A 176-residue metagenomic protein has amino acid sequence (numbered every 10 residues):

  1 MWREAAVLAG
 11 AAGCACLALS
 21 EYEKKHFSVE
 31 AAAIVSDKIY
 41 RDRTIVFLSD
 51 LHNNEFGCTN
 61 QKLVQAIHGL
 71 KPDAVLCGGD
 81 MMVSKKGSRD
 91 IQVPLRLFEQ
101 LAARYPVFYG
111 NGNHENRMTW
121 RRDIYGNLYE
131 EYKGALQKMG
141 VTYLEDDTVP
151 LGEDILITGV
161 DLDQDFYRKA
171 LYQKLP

Functional and structural regions predicted by a protein language model:
M1-A9: Membrane-penetrating hydrophobic segments
A11-L97: N-terminal active-site segment of His-dependent metallophosphoesterases
K38, L51-N53, E115-P176: Conserved catalytic scaffold of divalent metal-dependent phosphoesterases
F47-S49, A74-D80, P106-N113, L144-D146: Active-site neighborhood of phospho(di)ester-bond hydrolases with catalytic His/Asp-centered motifs
I67-L70, E99-A102, L151, Q173-P176: Alpha-helix C-terminal capping segments
V93-R104, A135: Catalytic-core regions built around general acid/base machinery
